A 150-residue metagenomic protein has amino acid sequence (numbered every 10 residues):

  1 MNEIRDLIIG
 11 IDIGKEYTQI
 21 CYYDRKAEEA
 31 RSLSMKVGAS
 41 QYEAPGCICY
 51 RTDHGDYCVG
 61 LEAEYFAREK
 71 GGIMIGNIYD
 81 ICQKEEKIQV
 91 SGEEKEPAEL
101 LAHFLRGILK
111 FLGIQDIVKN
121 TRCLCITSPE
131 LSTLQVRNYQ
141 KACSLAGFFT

Functional and structural regions predicted by a protein language model:
N2-S32: Gly/Thr-rich phosphate-binding beta-strand-loop-beta motif of the actin/hexokinase/Hsp70
K26-F149: Phosphate-binding loop and its immediate beta->loop->alpha context in nucleotide/phosphate-handling enzymes
